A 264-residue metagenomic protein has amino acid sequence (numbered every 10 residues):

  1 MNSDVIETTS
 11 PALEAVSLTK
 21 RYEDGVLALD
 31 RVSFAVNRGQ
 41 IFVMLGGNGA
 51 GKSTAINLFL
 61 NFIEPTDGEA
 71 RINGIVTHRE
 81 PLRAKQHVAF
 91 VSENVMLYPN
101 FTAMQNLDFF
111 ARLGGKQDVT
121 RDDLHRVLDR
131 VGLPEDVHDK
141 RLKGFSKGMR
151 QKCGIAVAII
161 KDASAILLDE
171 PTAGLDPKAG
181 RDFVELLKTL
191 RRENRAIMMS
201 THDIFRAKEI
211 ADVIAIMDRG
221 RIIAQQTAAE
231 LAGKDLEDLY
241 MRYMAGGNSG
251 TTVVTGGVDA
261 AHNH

Functional and structural regions predicted by a protein language model:
T8-A15, T19-R31, P81: A short, flexible loop at the N-terminus of ABC-type nucleotide-binding domains that lies
G68-R79, R83-A84: Conserved ABC transporter NBD signature motif
D108, R112, V119-V137: Conserved ABC ATPase "signature" region
I166-D169: Catalytic Walker B motif of ABC-type/P-loop ATPase nucleotide-binding domains
R181-E193: Helical segment within the ABC ATPase nucleotide-binding domain
A207-E209: A short, surface-exposed alpha-helical micro-motif characterized by mixed small hydrophobic and charged/polar residues
